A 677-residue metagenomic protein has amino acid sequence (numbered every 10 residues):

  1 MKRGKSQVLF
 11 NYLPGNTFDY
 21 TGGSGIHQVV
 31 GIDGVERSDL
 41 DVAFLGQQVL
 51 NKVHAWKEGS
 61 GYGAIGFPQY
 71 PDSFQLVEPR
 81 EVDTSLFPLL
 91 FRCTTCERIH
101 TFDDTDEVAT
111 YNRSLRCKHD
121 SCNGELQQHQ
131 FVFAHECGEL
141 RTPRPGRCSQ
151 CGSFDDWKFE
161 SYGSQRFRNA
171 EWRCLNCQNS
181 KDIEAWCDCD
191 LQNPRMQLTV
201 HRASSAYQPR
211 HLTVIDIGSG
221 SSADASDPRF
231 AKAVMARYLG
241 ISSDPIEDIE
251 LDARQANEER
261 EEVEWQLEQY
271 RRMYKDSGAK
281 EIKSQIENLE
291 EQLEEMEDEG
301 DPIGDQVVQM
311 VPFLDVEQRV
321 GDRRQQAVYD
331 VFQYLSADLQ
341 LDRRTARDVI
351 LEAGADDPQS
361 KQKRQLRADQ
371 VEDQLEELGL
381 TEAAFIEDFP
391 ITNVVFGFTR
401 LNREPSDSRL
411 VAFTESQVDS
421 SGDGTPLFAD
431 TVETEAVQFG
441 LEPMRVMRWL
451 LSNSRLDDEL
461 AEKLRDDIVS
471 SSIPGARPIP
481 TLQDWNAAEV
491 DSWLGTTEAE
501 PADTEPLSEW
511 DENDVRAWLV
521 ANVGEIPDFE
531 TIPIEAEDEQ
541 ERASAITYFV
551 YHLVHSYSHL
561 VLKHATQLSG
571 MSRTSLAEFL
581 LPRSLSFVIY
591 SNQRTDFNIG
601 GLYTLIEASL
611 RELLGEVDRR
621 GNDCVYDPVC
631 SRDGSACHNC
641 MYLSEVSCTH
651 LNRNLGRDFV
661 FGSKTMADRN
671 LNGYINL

Functional and structural regions predicted by a protein language model:
M1-F131, R144, F332-R344, G379-E382: N-terminal alpha-helical interaction blocks
M1-Q48, S153-H552, H564, L568 (+3 more regions): Charged, low-complexity interaction segments
L76-T84, C96-V108, S121-N123, F133-E139 (+3 more regions): Short, intrinsically disordered, charge-biased short linear motifs at domain edges
C93-C96, S114-D120, A134-H135, C148-C151 (+3 more regions): Short cysteine-rich clusters marking metal-coordination/redox-active sites
I99-F102, S121-Q128, E139-R141, D155 (+3 more regions): Cys/His-rich microdomains that often coordinate metals
D103-E107, Q127-V132, P143-G146, D156-S161 (+2 more regions): Short Cys/His-rich "knuckle" micro-motifs
F579-Y642: Extended amphipathic alpha-helical bundle segments that form the ordered cores of C-terminal catalytic/regulatory
D623-I675: Cysteine-cluster motifs in flexible loop/terminal segments that predominantly coordinate metals
